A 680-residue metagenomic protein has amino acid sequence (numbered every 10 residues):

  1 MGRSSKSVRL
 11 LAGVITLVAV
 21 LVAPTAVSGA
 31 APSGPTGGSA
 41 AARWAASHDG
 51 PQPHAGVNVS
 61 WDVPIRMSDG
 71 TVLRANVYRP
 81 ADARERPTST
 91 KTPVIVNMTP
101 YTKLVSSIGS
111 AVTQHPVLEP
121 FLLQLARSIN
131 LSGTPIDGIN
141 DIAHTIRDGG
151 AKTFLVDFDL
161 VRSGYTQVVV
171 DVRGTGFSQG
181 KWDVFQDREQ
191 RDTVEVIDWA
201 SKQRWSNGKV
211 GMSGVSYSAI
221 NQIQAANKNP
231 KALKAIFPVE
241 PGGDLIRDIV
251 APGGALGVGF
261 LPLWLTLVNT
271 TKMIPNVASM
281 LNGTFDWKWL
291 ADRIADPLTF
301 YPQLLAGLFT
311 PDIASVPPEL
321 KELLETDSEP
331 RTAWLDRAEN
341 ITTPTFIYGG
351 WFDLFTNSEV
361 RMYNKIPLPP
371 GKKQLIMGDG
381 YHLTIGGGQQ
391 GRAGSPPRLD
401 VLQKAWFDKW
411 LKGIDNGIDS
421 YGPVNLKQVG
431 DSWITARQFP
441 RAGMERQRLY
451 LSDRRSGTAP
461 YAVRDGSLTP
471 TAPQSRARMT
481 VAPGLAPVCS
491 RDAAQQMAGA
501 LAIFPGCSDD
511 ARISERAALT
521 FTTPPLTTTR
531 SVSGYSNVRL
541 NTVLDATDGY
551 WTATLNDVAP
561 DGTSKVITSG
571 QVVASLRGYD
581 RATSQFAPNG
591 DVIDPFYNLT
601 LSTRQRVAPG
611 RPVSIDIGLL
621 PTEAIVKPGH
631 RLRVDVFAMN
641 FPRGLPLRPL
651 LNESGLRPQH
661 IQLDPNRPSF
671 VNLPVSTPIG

Functional and structural regions predicted by a protein language model:
G2-A31: Secretory targeting and sorting signals
A46-H48, P100-R162, N227-I341: Accessory cap/linker subdomain of secreted extracellular hydrolases
A46-T90, L526-T528: N-terminal cap/lid segment of alpha/beta-hydrolase-fold proteins
S47, R392-G680: C-terminal, loop-rich substrate-recognition/catalytic regions characterized by aromatic stacking residues
A151-K152, R162, V184-Q203: Alpha/beta-hydrolase active-site loop
V161-F177: Conserved alpha/beta-hydrolase
R204-S216: Alpha/beta-hydrolase fold nucleophile elbow
I341, I347-G349: Short beta-strand/loop motif that positions the catalytic acidic residue of the alpha/beta-hydrolase fold
